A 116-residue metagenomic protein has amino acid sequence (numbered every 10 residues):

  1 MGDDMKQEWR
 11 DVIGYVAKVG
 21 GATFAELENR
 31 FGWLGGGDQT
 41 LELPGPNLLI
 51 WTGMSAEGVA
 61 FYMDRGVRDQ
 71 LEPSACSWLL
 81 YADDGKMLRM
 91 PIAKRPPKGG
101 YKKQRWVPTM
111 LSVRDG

Functional and structural regions predicted by a protein language model:
M5-I13: Short, leucine-enriched amphipathic alpha-helices that occur as contiguous helical runs
G14-K18, R30: Short amphipathic alpha-helical elements of helix-turn-helix/winged-helix folds
A17-A25, G36: Short capping segments at the starts of secondary-structure elements
V19, R68-D69: Alpha-helix C-caps/helix-loop-beta hinges
E26-N29, R65: A short acidic, leucine-rich amphipathic alpha-helix
G32-A56: Short, positively charged loop/turn segments that connect secondary-structure elements
I50-V67, P73-C76: Short amphipathic alpha-helical interaction segments
V67, S77-G116: Short, amphipathic alpha-helical interaction segments positioned at domain boundaries
